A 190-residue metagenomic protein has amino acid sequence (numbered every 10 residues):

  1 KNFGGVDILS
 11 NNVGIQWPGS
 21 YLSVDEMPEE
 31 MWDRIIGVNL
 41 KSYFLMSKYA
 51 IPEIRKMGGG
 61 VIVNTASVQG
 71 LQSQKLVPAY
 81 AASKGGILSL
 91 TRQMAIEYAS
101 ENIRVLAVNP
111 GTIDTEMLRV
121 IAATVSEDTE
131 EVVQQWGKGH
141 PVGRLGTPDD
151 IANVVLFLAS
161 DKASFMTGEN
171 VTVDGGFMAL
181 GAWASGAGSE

Functional and structural regions predicted by a protein language model:
D7, D25-F44, V63, I87 (+1 more regions): Catalytic Tyr-X3-Lys loop
Q16, L156, T167-E190: Short C-terminal tail/terminal secondary-structure segment of NAD(P)H-dependent dehydrogenase/reductase domains
S20-V24, P28-D33, V132, W136: Substrate-binding pocket helix/loop in short-chain dehydrogenase/reductase
L22-S23, S73-A81, Q93, I121: Active-site loop-to-helix junction immediately N-terminal to the catalytic Tyr of the SDR YXXXK motif in Rossmann-fold
S47, S83, T91: Active-site helix of classical SDR
P52, I96-S100, S164: Alpha-helical segment proximal to the catalytic Tyr-Lys
S67: Residue(s) in the substrate-gating loop at a strand-loop-helix junction that position the organic substrate next
A107, T115, T129-K162, M166 (+1 more regions): C-terminal helical subdomain
